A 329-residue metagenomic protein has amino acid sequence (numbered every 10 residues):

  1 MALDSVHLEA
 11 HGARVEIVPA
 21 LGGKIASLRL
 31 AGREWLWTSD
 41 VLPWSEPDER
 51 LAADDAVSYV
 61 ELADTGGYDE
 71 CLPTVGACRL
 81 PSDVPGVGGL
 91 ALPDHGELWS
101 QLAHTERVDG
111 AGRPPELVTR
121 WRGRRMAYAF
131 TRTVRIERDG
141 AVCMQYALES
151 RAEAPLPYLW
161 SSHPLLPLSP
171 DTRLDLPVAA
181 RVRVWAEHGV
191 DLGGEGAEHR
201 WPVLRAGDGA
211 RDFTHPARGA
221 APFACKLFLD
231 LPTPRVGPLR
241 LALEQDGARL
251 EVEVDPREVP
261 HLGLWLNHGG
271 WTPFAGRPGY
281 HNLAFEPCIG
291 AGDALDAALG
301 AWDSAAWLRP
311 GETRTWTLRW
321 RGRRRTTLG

Functional and structural regions predicted by a protein language model:
M1-E137, A141-C143, A154-P157, S161-G329: Surface-exposed acidic/polar loop and edge beta-strand patches at domain peripheries
